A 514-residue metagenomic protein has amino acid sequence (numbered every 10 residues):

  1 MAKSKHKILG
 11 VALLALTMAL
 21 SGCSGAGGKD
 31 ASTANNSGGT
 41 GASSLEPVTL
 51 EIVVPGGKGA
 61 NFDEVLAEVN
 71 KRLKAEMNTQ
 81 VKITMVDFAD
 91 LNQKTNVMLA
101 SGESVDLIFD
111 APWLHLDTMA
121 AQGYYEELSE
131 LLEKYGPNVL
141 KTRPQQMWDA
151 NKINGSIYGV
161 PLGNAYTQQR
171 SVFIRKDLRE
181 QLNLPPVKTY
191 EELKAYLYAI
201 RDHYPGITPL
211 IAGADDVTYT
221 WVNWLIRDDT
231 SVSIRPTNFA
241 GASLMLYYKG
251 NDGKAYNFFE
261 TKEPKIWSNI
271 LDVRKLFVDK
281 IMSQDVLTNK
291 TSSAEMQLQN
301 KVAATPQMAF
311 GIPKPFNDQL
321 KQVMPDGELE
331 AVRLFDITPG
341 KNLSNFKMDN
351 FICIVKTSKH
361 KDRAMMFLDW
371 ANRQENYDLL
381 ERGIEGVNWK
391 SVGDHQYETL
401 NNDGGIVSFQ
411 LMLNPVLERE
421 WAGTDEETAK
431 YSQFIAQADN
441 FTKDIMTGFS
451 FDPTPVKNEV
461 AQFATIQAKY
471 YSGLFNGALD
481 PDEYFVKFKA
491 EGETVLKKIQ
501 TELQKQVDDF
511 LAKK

Functional and structural regions predicted by a protein language model:
A2, G10-L13, M18, C23-K514: Extracytoplasmic/secretory soluble proteins
